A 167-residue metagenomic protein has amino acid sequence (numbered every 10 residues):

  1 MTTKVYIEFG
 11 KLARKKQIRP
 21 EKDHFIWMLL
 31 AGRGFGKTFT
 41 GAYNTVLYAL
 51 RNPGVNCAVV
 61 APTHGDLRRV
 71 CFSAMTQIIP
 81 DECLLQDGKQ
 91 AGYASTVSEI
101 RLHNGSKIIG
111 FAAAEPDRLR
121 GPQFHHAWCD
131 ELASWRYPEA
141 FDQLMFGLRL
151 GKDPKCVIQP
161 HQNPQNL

Functional and structural regions predicted by a protein language model:
M1-L167: Phosphate/NTP-binding elements of NTP-utilizing enzymes
